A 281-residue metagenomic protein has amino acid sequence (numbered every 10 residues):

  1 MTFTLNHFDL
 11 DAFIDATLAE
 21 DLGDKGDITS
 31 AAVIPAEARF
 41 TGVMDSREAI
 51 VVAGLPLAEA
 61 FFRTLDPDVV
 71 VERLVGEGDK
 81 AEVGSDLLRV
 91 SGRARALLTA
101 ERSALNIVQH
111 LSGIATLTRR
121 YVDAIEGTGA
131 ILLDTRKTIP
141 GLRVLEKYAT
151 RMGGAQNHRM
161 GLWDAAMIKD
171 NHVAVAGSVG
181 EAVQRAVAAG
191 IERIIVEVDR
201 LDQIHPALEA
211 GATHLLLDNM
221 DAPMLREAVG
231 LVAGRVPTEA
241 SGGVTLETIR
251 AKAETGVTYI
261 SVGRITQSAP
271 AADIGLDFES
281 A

Functional and structural regions predicted by a protein language model:
T2-A210, P223-L231, P237-E239, L246 (+2 more regions): Acidic/glycine-rich phosphate/pyrophosphate-binding loops and surrounding catalytic core that coordinate Mg2+
D218: A Lys-centered signature of the CheY-like receiver
G275-A281: Active-site loop ensemble at the mouth of alpha/beta enzyme cores that anchors a bound cofactor
